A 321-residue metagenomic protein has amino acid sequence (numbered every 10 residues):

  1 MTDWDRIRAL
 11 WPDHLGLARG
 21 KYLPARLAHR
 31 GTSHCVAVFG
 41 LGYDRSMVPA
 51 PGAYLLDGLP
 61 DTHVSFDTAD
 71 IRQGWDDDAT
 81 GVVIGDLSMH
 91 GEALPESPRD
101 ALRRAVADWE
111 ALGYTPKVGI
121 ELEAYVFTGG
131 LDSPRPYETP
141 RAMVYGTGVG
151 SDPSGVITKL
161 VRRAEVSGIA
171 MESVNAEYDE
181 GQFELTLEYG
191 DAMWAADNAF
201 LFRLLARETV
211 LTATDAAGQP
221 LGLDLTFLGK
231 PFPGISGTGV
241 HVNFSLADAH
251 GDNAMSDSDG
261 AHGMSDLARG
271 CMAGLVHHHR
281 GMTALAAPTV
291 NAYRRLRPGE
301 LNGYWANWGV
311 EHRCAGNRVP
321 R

Functional and structural regions predicted by a protein language model:
M1-S173, A195, Q219: ATP/Mg2+-dependent ligation/transfer catalytic cores
F39, T186-A192, L211-R321: Loop-rich catalytic cores of soluble enzymes, especially ATP-dependent carboxylate-amine ligases and other
D78-T80, G119, E180, G237-H241 (+1 more regions): Short, solvent-exposed loop/turn segments at the edges of secondary structure
D100, R104, G155, K159 (+5 more regions): Generic recognition of stable, solvent-exposed alpha-helical segments in well-folded globular domains
A107, A111, E165-V166, L204 (+2 more regions): Short, intrinsically disordered, mixed-charge
V118-L122, N175-E177, A286-V290: Short coil/turn segments at secondary-structure boundaries
A124, A206, F244: Conserved hydrophobic/aromatic pocket- or pore-lining residues that grip, position, or stack substrates in active sites
P136-T238: Internal metal/ion-chelating core segments
